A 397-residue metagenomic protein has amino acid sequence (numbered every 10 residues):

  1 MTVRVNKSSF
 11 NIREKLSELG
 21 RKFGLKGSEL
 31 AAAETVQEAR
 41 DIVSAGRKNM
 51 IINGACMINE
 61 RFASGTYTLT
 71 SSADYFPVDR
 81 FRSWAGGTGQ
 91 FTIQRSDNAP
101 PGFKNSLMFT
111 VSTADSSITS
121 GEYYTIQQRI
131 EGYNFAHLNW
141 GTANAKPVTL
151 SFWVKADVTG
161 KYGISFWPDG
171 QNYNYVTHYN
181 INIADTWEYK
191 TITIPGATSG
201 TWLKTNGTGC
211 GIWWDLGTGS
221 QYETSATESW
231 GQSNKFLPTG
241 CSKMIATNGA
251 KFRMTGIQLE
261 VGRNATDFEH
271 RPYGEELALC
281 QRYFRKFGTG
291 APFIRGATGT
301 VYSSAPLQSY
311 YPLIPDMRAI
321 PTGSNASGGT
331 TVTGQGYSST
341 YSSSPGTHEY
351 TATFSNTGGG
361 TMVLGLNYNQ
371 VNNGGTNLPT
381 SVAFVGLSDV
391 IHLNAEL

Functional and structural regions predicted by a protein language model:
R13, R21, G27-L30, R40-L397: Extracellular and organelle-lumenal recognition/adhesion modules and their flexible linkers in secreted
